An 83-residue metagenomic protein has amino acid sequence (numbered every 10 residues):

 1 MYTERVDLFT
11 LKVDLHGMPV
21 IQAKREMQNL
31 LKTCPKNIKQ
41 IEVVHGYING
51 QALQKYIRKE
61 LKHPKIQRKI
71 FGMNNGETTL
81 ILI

Functional and structural regions predicted by a protein language model:
M1-I83: Long, charged, low-complexity intrinsically disordered regions
